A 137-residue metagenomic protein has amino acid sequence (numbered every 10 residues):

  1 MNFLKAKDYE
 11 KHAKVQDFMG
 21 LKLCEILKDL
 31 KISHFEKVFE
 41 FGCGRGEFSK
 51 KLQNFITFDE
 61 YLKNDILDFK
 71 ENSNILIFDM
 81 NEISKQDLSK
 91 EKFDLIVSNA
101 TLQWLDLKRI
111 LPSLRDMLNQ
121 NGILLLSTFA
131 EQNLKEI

Functional and structural regions predicted by a protein language model:
M1-L30: Class I SAM-dependent methyltransferase Rossmann-like catalytic core, especially the SAM/SAH-binding loop
L30-K37: Short helix-loop-beta connector
K37-K85: Class I SAM-dependent methyltransferase SAM/SAH-binding core
K85-I96: A short acidic, Gly/Pro-enriched loop at the edge of an enzyme's catalytic core that lines a small-molecule cofactor
L95-K108: A short SAM/SAH-binding and catalytic strip from SAM-dependent methyltransferases
R109-I123: A short glycine-rich, Lys/Arg-flanked "PGG" loop and its adjoining helix->strand segment in the class I
L125-I137: Conserved class I S-adenosyl-L-methionine
